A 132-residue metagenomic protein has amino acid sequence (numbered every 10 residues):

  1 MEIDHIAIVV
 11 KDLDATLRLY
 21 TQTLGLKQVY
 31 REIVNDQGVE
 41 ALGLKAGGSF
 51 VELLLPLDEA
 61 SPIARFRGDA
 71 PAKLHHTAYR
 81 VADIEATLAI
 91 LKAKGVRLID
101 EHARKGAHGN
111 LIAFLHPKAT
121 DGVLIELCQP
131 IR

Functional and structural regions predicted by a protein language model:
E2-K11, L42-G43, A64-I90, A113: Vicinal oxygen chelate
D4, Q28-V29, V34-D36, E59-H75 (+2 more regions): A cross-kingdom feature marking solvent-exposed beta-strand/loop segments within repeated, beta-rich binding/scaffold
T16-T21, L91: Conserved active-site tyrosine of GNAT-family acetyltransferases
V34-F50: C-terminal "cap" of GNAT-fold acetyltransferases
L42-G43, Y79, L88-R132: Vicinal oxygen chelate
L53: Carbohydrate-associated surface elements
P56: Surface loops and adjacent helix of pleckstrin homology
